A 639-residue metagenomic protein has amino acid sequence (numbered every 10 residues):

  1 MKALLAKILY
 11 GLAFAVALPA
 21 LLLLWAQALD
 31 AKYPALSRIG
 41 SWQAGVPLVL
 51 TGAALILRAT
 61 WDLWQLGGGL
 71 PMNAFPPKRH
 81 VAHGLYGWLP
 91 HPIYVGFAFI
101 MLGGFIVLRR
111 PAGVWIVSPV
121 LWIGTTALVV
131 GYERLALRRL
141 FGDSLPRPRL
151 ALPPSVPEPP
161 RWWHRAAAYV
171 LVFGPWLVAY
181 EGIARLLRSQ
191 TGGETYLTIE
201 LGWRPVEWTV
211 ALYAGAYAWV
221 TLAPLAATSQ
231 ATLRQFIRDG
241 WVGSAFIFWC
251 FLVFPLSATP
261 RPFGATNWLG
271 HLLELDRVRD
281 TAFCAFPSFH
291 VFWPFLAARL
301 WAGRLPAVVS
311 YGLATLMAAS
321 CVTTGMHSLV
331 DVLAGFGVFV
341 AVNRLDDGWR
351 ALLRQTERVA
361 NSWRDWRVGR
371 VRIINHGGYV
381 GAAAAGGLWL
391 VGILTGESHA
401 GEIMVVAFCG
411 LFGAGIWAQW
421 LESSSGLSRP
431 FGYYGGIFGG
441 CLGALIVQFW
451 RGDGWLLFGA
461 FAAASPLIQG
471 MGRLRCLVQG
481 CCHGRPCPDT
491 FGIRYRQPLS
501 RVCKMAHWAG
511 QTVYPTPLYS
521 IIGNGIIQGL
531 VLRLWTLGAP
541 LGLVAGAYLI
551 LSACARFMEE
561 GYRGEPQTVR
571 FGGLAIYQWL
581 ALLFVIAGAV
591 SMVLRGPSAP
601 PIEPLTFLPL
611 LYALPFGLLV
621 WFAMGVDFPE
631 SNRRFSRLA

Functional and structural regions predicted by a protein language model:
M1, V156-W219, F263: N-terminal transmembrane-helix/juxtamembrane module of multi-pass inner/ER membrane proteins
M1-H83, V95-P154: Membrane-anchoring alpha-helices and their flanking helix-loop junctions
F14, L18, W42-L55, P159-R185 (+1 more regions): N-terminal signal-anchor transmembrane alpha helix
L18-A28, F173-G192, A383-L390, M592: Alpha-helical transmembrane segments of multi-pass membrane proteins
L63-G68, R188, G192, A227-V308 (+3 more regions): Membrane-interface loops
A74-G87, I93, P146-P148, L197-L201 (+2 more regions): Active-site-proximal inter-transmembrane loops
G96-L108, L222-L225, V291-S310, G337-D346 (+4 more regions): Membrane-interfacial alpha-helical segments at the cytosolic side of multi-pass membrane proteins
W208, Y213-A218, L222, T356-A639: Hydrophobic, membrane-interfacing alpha helices
